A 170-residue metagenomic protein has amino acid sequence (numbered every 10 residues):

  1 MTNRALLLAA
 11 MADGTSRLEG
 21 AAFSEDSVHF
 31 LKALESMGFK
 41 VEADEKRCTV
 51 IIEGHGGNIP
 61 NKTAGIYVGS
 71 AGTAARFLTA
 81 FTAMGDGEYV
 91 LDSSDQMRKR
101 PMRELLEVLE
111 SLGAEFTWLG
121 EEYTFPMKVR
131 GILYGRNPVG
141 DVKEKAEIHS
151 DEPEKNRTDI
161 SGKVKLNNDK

Functional and structural regions predicted by a protein language model:
M1-K170: Structural preference for solvent-exposed beta-strand-turn elements and adjacent flexible terminal/loop segments within
